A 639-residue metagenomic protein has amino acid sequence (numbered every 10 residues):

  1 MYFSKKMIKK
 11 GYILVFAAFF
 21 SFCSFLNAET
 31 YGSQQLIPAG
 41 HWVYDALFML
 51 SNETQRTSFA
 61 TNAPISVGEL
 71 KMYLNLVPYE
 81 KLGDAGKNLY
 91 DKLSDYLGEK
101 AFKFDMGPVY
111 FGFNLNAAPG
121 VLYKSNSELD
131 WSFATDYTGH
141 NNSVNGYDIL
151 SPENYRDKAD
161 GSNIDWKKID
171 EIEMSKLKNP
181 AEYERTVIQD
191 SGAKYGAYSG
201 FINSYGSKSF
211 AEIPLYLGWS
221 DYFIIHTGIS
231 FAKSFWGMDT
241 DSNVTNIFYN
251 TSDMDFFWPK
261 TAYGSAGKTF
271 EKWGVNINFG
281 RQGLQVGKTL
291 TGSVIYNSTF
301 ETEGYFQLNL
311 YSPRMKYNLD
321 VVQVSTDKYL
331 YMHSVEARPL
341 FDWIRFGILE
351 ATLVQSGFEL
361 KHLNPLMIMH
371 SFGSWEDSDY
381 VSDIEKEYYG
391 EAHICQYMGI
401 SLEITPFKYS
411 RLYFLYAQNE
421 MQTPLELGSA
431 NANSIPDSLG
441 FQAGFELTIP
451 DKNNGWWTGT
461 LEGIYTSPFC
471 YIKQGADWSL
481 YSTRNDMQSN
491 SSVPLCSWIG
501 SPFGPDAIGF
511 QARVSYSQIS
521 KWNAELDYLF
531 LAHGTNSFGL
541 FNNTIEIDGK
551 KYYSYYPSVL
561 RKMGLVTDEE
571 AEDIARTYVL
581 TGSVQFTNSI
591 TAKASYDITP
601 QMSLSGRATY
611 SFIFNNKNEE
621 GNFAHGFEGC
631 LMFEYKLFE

Functional and structural regions predicted by a protein language model:
M1-K9: N-terminal secretory signal peptides that target proteins for export/translocation
L14-S24: Bacterial N-terminal signal peptides
L26-G32: Boundary at the C-terminal end of the N-terminal hydrophobic targeting segment
Q34-H41, E53-T61, I65-G68, M72-W343 (+6 more regions): Outer-membrane beta-barrel channel domains
I213, L217-D221, S265-F270, N309-S312 (+9 more regions): Residue-level signature of outer-membrane beta-barrel architecture
K272-N276, Q285, Y296-S492, P505-D506 (+5 more regions): Signature for the C-terminal beta-barrel architecture of outer-membrane proteins
V335, A624-E639: Outer-membrane beta-barrel "beta-signal"
T581-N618: C-terminal structured domain segments
